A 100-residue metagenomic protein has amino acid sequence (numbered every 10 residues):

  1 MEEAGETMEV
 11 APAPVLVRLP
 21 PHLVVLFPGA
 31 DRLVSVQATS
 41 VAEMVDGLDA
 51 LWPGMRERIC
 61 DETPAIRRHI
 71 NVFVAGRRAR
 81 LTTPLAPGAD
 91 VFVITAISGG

Functional and structural regions predicted by a protein language model:
M1-G99: Ubiquitin-like/PB1-type beta-grasp interaction modules and other compact soluble beta-rich domains
